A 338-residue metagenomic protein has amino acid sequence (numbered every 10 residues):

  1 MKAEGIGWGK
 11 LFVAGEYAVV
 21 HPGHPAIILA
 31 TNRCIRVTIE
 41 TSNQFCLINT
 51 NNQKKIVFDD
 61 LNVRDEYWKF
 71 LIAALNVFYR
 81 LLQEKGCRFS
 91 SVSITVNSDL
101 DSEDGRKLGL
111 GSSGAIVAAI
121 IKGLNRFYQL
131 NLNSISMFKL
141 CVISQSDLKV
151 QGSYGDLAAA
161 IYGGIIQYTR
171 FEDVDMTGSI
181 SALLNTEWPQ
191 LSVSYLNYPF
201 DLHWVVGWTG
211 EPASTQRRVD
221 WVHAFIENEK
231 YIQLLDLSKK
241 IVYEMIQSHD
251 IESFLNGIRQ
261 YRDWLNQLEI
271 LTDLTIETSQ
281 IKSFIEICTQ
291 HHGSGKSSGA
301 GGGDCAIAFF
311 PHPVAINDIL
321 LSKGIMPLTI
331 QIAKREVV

Functional and structural regions predicted by a protein language model:
K2-A14, A18-H21, I28-R88, D101-G105 (+4 more regions): C-terminal nucleotide
S93-T95: Conserved phosphate-donor
N97-D99: Short loop/turn motifs enriched for small/polar and acidic residues
G109-N131: DPxDG-like acidic metal-binding loop motif
I135-M137: Alpha-helical scaffolds flanking conserved acidic
G303-C305: Glycine-rich active-site/cofactor-binding loop and its immediate structural neighborhood
